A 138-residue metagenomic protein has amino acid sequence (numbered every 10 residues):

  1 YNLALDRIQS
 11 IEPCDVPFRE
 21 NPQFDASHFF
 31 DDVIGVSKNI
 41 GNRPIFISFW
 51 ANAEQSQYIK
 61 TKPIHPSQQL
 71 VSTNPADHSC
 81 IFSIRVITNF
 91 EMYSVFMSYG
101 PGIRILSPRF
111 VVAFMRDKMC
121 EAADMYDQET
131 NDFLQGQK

Functional and structural regions predicted by a protein language model:
Y1-T88: Surface-exposed, charged, gly/pro-rich loop-and-adjacent secondary-structure segments at domain edges
R85-K138: Generic C-terminus detector
